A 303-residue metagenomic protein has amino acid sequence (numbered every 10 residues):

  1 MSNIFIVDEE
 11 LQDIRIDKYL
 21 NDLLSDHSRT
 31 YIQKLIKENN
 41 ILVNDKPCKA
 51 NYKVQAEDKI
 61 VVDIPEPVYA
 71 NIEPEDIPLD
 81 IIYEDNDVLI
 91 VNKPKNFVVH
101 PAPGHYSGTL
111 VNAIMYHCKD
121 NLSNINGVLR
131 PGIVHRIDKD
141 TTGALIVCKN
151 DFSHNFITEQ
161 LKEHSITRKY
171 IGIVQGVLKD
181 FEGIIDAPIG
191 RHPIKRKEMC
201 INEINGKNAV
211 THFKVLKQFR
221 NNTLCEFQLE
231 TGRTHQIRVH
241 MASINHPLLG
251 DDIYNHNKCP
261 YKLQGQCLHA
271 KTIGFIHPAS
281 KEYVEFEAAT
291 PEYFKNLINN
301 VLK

Functional and structural regions predicted by a protein language model:
M1-I184, P188, Y293-I298: RNA pseudouridine synthases
M1-Y31, L79, I194, E203-V210 (+4 more regions): Pseudouridine synthases involved in rRNA/tRNA modification
V43-N44, H100-P101, C148, M199-C200 (+2 more regions): Thr-Gly-centered strand-to-loop micro-motif
D85, K139-D140, I166, K207 (+2 more regions): Short flexible coil/turn linkers enriched for glycine and charged/polar residues that connect secondary-structure
L89, C225-Q228: Short, well-ordered beta-strand segments enriched in hydrophobic/aromatic residues
I114, M199-N202: Secretory N-termini
